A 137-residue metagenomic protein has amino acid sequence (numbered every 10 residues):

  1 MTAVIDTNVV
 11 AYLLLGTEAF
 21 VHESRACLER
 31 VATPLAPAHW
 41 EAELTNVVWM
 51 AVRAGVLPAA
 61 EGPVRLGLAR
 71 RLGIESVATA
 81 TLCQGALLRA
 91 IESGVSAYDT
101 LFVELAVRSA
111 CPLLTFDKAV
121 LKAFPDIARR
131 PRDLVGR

Functional and structural regions predicted by a protein language model:
M1-H39, A51-V64, A119, G136-R137: Short, well-structured N-terminal submotif of metal-dependent ribonuclease cores
M1-T2, V95, V103-R137: Acidic, PIN/NYN-like endoribonuclease modules and their adjacent C-terminal/linker elements
N8, E43, L101-E104, A119: Active-site phosphate/pyrophosphate-handling residues
V9, E43-V47, R65-L68, G85-A86: A general alpha-helix detector
L14, V48, F124-P125: Short, flexible helix/strand-to-coil boundary loops that buttress conserved ligand/catalytic motifs in alpha/beta
N46-R53, V107: Short glycine/serine- and small hydrophobic-enriched flexible loop segments
R71-F116: Active-site neighborhoods of divalent-metal-dependent phosphate/nucleic-acid chemistry enzymes
